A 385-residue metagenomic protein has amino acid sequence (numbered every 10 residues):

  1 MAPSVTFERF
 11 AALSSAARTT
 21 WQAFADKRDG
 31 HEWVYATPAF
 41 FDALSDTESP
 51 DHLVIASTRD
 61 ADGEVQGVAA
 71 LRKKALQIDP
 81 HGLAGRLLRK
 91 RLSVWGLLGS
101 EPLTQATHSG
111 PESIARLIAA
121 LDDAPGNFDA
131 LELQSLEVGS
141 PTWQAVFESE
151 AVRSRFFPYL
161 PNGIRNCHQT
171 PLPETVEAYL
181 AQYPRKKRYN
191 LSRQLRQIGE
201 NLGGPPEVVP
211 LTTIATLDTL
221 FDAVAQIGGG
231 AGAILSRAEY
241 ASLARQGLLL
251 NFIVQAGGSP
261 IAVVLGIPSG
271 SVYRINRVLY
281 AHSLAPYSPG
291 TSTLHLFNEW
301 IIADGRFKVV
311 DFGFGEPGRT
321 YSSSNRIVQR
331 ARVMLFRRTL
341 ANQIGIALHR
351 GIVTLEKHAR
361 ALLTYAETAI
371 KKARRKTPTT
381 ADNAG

Functional and structural regions predicted by a protein language model:
A2-S4, F147-E177, G305-R375, T379-G385: Active-site/acyl-donor-binding loops of N-acyltransferases
T6-L87, L136-P286: A conserved beta-strand-loop-helix scaffold within acyl/acetyltransferase catalytic domains
L44-D46, L71, R91-W95, L103-S109 (+9 more regions): Low-complexity, flexible helical/coil segments
E48-D51, W95-S100, S109-I114, P171-L180 (+9 more regions): Noncatalytic linker/hinge segments flanking ATPase motor cores
R59, Q105-H108, T380-A381: N-terminal compositionally biased, intrinsically disordered segments and leader/signal-like regions
L76-P158, G270-Q329, M334-L335: Acyl-donor binding region in acyl/amide transferases
P125, E132, Y189-G203, L265-I275 (+2 more regions): Short flexible/disordered coil segments
N127-A130, E200-G204, A233, L249 (+3 more regions): Intrinsically disordered or highly flexible coil/loop and linker segments, enriched in small and charged/polar residues
